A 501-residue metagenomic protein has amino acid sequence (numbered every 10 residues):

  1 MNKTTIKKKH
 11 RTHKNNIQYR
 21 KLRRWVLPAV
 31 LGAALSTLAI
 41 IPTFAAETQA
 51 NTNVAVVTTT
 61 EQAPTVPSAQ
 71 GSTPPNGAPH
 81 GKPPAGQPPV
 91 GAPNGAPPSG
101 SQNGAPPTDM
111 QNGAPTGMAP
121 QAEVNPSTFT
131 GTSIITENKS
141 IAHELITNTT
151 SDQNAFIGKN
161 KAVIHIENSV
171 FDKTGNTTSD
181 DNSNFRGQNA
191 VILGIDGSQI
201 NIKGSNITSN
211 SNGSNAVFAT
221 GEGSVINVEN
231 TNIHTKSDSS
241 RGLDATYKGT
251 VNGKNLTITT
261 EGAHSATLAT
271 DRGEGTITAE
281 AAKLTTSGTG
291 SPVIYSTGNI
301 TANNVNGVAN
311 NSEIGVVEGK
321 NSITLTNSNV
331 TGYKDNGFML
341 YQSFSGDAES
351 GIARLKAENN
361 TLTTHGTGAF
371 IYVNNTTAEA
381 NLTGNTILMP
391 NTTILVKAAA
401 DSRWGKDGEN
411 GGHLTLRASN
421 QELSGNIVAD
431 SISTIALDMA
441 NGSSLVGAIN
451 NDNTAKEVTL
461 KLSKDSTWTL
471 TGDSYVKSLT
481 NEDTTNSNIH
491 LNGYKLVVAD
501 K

Functional and structural regions predicted by a protein language model:
M1-G32: Bacterial Sec-dependent N-terminal signal peptides
L35-F44: C-terminal segment of classical bacterial N-terminal signal peptides
A46-N125: Disordered, low-complexity segments in secreted/periplasmic proteins that are enriched in proline
E47, V54-V57, G117-T178, L496: N-terminal segments that cap or nucleate solenoid repeat domains
Q121-T130, T150-I157, S179-L193, S211-A219 (+10 more regions): Extracellular beta-strand/beta-solenoid scaffold signature
T136-H143, V163-N168, Q199-G204, V225-T231 (+14 more regions): All-beta strand scaffolds that present successive hydrophobic residues in beta-strands
G158-K236, D244-G253: Post-signal-peptide, soluble extracytosolic/periplasmic N-terminal scaffold domains of envelope/secretory systems
N450-E457, L470-N481, D500: Surface-exposed loop/turn positions within long extracellular repeat scaffolds, especially the passenger domains
